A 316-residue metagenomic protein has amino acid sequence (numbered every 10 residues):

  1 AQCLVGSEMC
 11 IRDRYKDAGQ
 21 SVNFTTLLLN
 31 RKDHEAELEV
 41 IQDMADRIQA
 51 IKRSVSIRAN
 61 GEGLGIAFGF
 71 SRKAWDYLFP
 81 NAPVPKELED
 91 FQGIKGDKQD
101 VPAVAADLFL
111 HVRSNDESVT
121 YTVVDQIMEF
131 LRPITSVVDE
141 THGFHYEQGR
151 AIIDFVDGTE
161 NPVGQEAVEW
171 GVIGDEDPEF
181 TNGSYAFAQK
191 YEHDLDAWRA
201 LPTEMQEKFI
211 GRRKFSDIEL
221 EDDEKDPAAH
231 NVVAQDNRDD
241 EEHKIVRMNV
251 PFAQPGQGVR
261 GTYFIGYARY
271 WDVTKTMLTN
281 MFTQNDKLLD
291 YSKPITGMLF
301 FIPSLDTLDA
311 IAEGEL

Functional and structural regions predicted by a protein language model:
A1-I11: Single conserved hydrophobic/aromatic residue that forms the stacking wall/gate of nucleotide- or nucleobase-binding
R12-L316: Long, histidine/aromatic-enriched segments associated with O2/redox biology
